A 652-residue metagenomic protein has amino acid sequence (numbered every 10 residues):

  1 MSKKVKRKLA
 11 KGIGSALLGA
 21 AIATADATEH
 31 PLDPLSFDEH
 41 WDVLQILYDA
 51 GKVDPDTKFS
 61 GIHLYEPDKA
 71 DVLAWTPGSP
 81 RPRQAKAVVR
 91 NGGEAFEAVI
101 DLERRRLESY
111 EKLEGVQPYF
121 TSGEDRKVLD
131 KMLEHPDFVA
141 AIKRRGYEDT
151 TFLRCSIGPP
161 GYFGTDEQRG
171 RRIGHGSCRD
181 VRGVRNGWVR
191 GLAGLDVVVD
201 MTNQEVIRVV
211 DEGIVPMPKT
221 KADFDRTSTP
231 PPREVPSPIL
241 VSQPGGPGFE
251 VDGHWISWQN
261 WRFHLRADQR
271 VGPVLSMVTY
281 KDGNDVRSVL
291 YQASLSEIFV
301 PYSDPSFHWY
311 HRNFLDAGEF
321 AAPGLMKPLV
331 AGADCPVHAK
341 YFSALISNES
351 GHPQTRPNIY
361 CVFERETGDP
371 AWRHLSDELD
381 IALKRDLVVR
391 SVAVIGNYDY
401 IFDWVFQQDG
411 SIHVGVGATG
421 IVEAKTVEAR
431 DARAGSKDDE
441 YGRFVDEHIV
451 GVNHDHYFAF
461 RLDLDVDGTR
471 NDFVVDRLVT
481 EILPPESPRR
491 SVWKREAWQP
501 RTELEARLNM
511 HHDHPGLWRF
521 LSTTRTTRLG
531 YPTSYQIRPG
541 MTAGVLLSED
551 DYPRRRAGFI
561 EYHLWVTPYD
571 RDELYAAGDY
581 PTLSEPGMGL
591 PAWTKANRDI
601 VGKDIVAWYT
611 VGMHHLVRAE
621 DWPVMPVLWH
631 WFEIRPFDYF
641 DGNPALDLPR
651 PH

Functional and structural regions predicted by a protein language model:
M1-K8: N-terminal secretory signal peptides that target proteins for export/translocation
I13-L18, I22: Hydrophobic helical h-region of N-terminal Sec-dependent signal peptides in bacterial secretory/periplasmic proteins
A25-A27: Boundary at the C-terminal end of the N-terminal hydrophobic targeting segment
P31-L73, T121-G164: Short, non-transmembrane alpha-helical segments in secretory-pathway proteins
D54-E103, D149-D200, Q259-W261, V389: Exposed beta-strand-loop-beta-strand "reactive/processing" segments of non-cytosolic proteins
L102-L107, E111-F120, D137, K143-R144 (+5 more regions): Extended effector regions of multi-domain proteins
